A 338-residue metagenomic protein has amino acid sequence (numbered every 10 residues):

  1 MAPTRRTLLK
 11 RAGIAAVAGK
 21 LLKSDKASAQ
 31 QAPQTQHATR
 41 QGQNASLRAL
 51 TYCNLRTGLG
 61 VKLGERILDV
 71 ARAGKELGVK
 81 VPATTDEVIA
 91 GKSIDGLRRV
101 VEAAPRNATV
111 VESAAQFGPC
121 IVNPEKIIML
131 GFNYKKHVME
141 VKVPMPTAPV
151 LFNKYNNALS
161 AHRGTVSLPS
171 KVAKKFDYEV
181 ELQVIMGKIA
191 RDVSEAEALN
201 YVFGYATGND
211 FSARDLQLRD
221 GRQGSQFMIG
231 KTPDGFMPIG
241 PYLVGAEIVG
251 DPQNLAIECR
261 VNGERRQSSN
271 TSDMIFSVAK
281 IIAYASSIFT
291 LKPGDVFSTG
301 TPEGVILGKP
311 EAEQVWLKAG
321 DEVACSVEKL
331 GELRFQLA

Functional and structural regions predicted by a protein language model:
M1-P3: Secretory targeting signals
R5-R6, A12, S28-P149, E322: N-terminal non-catalytic cap/leader segment that marks the start of a structured domain
R40-Q43, F117-P119, M139-K142, S167-F176 (+4 more regions): A generic local secondary-structure boundary/capping motif
G42, H137, S167, R214-A338: Catalytic-pocket segment enriched in acidic/His residues
V122, M129, D177-E179, K292 (+1 more regions): Residue-level recognition of short, solvent-exposed, well-ordered loop/turn junctions that link secondary-structure
V143-H162, Y178, A319-E328: Structural signature of FAD isoalloxazine-binding scaffolds in flavoprotein oxidoreductases
N157, A161-L216, D220: Non-heme Fe(II) oxygenase catalytic core, chiefly the N-lobe of the double-stranded beta-helix
